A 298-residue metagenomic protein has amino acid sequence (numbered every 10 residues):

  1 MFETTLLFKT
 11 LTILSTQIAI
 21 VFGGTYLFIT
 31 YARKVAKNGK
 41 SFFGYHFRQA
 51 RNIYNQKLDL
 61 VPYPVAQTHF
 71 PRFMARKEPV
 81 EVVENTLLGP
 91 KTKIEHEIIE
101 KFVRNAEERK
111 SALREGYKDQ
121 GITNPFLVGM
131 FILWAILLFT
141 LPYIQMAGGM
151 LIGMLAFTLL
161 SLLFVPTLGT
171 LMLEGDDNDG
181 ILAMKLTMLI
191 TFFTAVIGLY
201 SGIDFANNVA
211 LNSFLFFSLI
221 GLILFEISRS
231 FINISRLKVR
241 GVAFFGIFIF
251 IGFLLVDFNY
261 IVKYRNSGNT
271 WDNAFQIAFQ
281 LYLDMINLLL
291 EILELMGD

Functional and structural regions predicted by a protein language model:
M1-D298: A hydrophobic alpha-helical transmembrane-helix feature that marks the membrane cores and membrane-interface segments
